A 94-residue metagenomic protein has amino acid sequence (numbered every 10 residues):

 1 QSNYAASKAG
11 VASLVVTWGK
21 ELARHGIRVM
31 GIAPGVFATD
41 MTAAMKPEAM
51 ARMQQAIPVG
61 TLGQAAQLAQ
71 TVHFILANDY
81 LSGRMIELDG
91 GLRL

Functional and structural regions predicted by a protein language model:
S2, R24-H25, G60: Active-site loop immediately N-terminal to the catalytic Tyr-X3-Lys motif of short-chain dehydrogenase/reductase
Y4, A12: Catalytic tyrosine of NAD(P)H-dependent dehydrogenase/reductases that use a Tyr as the general acid/base
S7, V15: Active-site helix of classical SDR
V16-R24: Alpha-helical segment proximal to the catalytic Tyr-Lys
A23, R28, L81-G83: Short, small/polar-rich loop/turn modules that mediate ligand/substrate recognition or access, typified
A33-A44: Short, flexible catalytic-loop segment of classical short-chain dehydrogenase/reductase
E48-Q67: Catalytic Tyr-x(3-8)-Lys segment
T61-L88, R93: C-terminal substrate-recognition "lid" of short-chain dehydrogenase/reductases
